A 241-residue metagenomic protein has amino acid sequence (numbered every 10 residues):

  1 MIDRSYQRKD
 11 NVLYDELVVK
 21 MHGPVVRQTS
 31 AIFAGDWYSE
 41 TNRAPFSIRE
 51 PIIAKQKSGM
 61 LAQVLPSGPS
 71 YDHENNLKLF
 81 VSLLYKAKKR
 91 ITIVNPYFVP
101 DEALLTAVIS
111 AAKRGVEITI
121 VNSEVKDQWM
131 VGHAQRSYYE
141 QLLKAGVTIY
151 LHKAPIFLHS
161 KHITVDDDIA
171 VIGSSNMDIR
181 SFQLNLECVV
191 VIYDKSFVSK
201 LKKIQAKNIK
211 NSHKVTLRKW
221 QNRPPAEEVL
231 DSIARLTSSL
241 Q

Functional and structural regions predicted by a protein language model:
M1-Q241: Charged, low-complexity intrinsically disordered terminal segments
